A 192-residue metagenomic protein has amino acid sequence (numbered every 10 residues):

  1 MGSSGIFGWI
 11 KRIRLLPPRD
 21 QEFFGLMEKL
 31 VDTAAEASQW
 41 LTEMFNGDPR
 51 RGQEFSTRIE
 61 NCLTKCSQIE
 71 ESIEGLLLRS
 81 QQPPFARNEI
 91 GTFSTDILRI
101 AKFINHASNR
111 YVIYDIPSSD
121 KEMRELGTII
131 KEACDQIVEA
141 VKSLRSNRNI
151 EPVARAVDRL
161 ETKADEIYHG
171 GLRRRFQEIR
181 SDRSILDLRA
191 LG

Functional and structural regions predicted by a protein language model:
M1-G192: Cytosolic, long alpha-helical scaffolding segments
